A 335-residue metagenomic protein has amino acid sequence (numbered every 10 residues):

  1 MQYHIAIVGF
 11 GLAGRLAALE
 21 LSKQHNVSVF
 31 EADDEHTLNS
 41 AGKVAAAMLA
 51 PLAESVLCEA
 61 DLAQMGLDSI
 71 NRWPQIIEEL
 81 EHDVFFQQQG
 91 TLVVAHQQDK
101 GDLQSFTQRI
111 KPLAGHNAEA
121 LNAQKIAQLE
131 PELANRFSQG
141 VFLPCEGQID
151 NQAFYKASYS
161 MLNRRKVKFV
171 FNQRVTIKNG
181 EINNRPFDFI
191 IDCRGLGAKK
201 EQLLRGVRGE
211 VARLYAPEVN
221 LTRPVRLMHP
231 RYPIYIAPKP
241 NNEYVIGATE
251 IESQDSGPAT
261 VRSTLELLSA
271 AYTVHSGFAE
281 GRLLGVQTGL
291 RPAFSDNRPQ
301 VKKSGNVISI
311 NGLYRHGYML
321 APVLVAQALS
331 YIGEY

Functional and structural regions predicted by a protein language model:
Y3-S28: N-terminal Rossmann-like FAD-binding beta1-loop-alpha1 element of flavoenzymes
A6-V8, R185-L196, V325: Short hydrophobic core segments
L16-S22, M48, V84-F86, R194-G305: Active-site substrate-recognition segment that forms the wall of the catalytic cavity or substrate channel
K23-K43: Glycine-rich FAD pyrophosphate-binding loop
A46-K125, L129: Dinucleotide-binding Rossmann-like beta1-alpha1 core, especially the glycine-rich loop that anchors the ADP
L57-L67, V94-D102, V141-A157, P258-R262: Short beta-strand to alpha-helix junction loop
G140-I177, F189, C193: Helical element adjacent to the flavin cofactor pocket in flavoenzyme catalytic cores
G281-Y335: C-terminal catalytic lobe of FAD-dependent flavoproteins
